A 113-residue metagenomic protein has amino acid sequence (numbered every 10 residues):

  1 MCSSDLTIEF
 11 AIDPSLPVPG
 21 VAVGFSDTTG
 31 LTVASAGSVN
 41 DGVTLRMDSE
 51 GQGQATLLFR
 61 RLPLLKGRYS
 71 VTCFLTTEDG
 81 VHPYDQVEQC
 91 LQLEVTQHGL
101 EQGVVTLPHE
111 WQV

Functional and structural regions predicted by a protein language model:
S4-V113: Localized sequence-composition bias
